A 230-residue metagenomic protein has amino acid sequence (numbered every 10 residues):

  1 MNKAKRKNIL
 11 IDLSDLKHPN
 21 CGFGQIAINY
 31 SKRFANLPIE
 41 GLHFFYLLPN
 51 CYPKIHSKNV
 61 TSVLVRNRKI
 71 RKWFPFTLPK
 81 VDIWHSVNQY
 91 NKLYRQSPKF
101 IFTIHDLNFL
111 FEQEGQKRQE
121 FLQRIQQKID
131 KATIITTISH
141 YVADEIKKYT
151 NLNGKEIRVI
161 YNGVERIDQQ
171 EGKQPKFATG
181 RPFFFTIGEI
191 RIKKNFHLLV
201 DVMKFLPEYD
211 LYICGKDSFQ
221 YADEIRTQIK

Functional and structural regions predicted by a protein language model:
M1-K230: Carbohydrate transferase catalytic cores enriched for Leloir-type hexosyltransferases
